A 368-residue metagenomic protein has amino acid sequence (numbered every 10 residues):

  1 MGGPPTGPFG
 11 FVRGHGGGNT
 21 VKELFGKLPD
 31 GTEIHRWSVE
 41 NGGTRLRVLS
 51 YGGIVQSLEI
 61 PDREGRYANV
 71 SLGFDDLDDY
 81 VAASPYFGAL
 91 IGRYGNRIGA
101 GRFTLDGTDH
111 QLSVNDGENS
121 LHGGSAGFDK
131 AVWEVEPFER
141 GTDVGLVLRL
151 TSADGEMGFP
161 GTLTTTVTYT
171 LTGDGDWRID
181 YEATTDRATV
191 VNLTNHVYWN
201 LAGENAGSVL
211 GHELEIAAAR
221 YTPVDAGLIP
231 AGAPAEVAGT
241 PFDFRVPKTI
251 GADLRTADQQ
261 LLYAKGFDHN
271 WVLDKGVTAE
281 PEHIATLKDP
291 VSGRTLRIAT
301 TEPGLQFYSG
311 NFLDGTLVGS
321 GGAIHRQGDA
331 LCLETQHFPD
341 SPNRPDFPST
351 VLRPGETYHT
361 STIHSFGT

Functional and structural regions predicted by a protein language model:
G2-G7: Extreme N-terminal basic, low-complexity initiation segments that serve as generic localization/processing leaders
F9-F11: Aromatic (phenylalanine/tyrosine) cluster motif
G14-T368: An exposed, glycine/acidic-rich loop-and-rim segment of catalytic or binding clefts
